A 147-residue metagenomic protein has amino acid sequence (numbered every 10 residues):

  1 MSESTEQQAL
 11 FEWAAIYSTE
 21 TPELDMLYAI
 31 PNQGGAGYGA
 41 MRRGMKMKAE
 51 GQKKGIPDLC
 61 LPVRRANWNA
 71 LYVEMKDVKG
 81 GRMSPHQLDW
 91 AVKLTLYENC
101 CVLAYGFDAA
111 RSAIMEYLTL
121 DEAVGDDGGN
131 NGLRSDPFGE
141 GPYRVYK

Functional and structural regions predicted by a protein language model:
M1-K147: Catalytic phosphate/metal-binding cores of nucleic-acid and nucleotide-processing enzymes, i.e., regions that mediate
